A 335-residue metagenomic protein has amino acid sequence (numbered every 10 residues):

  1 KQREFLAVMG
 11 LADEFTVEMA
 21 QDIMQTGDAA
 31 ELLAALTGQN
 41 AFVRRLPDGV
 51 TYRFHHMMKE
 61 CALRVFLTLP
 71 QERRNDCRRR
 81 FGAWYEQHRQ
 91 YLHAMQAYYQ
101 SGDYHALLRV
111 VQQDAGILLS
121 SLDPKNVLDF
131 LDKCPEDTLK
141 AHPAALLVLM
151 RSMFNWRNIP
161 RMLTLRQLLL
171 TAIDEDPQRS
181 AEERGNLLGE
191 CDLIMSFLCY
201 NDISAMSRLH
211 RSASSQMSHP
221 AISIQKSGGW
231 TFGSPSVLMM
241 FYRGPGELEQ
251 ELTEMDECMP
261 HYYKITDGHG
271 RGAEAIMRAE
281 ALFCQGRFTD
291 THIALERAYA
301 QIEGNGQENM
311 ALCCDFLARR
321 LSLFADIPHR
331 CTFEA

Functional and structural regions predicted by a protein language model:
K1-L67, D76-R79: C-terminal boundary/linker of central alpha/beta nucleotide-binding cores
M24, L33, R78, G82 (+12 more regions): Inward-facing hydrophobic residues that define packing positions of alpha-helical scaffold repeats
L32-R45, H105-L139, A172-E175, R179-R184 (+1 more regions): Long amphipathic alpha-helical scaffold regions
T68-A145, L149-M153, R161, L165: Extended alpha-helical scaffolding segments used for macromolecular assembly and cargo binding
Y85, Y98, V111, L118 (+6 more regions): Residue at a conserved register position within TPR or TPR-like alpha-solenoid repeats
D137-L317: Internal alpha-solenoid helical repeat scaffolds
